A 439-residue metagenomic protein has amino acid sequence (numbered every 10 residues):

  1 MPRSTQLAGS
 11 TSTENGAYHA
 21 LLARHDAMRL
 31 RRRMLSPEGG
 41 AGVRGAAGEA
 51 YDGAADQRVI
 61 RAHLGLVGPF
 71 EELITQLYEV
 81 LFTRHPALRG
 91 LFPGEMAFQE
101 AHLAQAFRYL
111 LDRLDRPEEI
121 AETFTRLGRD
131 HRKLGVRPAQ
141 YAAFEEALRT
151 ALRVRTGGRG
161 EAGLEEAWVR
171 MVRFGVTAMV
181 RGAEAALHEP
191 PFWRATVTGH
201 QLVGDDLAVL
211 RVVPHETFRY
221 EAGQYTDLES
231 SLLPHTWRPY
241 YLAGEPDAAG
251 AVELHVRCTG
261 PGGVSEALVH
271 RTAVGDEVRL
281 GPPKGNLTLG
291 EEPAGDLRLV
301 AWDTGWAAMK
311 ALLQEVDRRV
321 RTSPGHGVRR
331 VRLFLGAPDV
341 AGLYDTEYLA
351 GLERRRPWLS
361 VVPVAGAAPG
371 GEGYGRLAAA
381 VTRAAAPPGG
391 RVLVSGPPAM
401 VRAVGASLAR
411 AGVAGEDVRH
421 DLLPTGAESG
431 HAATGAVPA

Functional and structural regions predicted by a protein language model:
M1-W193: Core of compact, soluble alpha-helical bundle domains
P2-G53, R58, V67, E118 (+1 more regions): Reductase modules of NAD(P)H-dependent flavoproteins
E189-E277, P283, A337-P338, G366: Ferredoxin-reductase
G223, G305, P397: Short, conserved phosphate/pyrophosphate- and ester-handling motifs at nucleotide-, phospho-/glycolipid
P282-A294: A short, basic/flexible loop-to-alpha-helix module at the beginning of a structural domain
E291-D296, A386-G389: Short helix-loop-beta connector
L299-S323: Phosphate-binding glycine-rich loops and their immediate beta-loop-alpha structural context
